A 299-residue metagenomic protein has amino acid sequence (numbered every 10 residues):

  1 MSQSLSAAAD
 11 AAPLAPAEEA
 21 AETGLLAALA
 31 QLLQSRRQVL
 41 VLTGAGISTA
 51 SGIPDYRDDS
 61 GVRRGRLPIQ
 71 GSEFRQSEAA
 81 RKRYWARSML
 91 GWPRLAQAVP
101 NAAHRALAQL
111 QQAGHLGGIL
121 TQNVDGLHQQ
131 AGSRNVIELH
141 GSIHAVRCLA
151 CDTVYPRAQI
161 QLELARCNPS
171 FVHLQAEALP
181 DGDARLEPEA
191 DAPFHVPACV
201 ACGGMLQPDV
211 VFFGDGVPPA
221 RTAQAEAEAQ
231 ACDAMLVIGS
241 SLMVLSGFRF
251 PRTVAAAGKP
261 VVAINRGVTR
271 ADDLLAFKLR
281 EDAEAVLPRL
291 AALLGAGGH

Functional and structural regions predicted by a protein language model:
M1-H299: Conserved catalytic core of sirtuin-type NAD+-dependent deacylases
